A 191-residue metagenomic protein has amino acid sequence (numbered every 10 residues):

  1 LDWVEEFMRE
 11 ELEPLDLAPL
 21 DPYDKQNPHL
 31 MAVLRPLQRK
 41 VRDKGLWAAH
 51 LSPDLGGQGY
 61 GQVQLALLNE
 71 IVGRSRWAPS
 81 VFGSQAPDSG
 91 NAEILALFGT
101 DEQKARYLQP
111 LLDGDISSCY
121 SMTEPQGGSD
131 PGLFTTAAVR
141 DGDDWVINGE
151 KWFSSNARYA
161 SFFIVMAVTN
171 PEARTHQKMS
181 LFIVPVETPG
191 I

Functional and structural regions predicted by a protein language model:
L1-A86, L97, E102-D113, S117 (+1 more regions): Amphipathic, small/basic residue-rich leader segments at the start of a protein or domain
D54-G56, T123-G127, W152-F153, V168-E172: Short beta-turn/strand-loop junction motif enriched in small, turn-promoting residues
N69, A92-L95, L108, I164 (+1 more regions): Conserved protein kinase catalytic domain
P79-A92, D115-S121, E150-F163, S180: FAD-binding core of FAD-dependent oxidoreductases, characterized by glycine-rich FAD pyrophosphate-binding loops
D88, Q103-A105, Q126-P131, S154-N156 (+2 more regions): Short, well-ordered, mixed-charge alpha-helical segments that flank or form enzyme active sites
A96, D130-F134, A157-Y159, Q177: Short acidic, glycine/serine/threonine-rich loops at helix termini
A137-V139: A structural signal for short hydrophobic beta-strand segments in well-ordered beta-sheet cores
D144, N148-I191: A short core secondary-structure module
